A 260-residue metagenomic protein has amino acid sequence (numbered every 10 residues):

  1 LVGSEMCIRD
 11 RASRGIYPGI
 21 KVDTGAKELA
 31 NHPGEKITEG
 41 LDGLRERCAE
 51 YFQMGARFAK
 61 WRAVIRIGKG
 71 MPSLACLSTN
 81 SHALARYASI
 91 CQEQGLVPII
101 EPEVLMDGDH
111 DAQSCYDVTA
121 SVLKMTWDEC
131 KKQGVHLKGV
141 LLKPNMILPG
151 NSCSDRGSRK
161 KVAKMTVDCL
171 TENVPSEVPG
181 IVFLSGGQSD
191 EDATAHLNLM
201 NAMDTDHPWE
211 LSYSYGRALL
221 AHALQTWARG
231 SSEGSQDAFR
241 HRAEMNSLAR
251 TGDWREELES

Functional and structural regions predicted by a protein language model:
L1-I8: Short, small-residue-biased leader/transition segments that mark boundaries at the very start of proteins
R9-G19, C48-A56, S89-E93, K132-L137 (+2 more regions): Acidic (Asp/Glu)-rich catalytic clusters
R14-K36, F58-M71, V104-D107, L148-P149: N-terminal small/glycine-rich loop or linker at the start of catalytic domains across soluble metabolic enzymes
P33-R47, P72-Y87, A120-S121: Glycine-rich anion/phosphate-binding loops
Q53-V64, N80, L84: Hydrophobic alpha-helical segments and helix pairs
F58-A63, G95-L105, V135-N145: Short beta-strand segments at enzyme active-site cores
C76-I99, E103, D107, A112-D117: Active-site acidic/histidine proton-transfer and metal-coordination neighborhood in alpha/beta enzyme cores
H110-S260: Active-site capping/gating regions of soluble enzymes
